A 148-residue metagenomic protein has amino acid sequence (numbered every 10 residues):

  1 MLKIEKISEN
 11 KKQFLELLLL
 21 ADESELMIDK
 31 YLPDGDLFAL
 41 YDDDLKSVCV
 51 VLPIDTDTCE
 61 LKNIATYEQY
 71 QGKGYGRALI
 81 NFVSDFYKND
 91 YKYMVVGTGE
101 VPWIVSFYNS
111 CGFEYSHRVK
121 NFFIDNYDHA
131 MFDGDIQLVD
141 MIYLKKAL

Functional and structural regions predicted by a protein language model:
M1-N10, I142, L148: Conserved N-terminal entry element of GNAT/NAT acetyltransferase domains
E5-N63, Y67-E68: Acetyl-CoA-dependent GNAT
G35-L37, L138-Y143: Short hydrophobic/aromatic beta-strand or adjacent loop that forms the aromatic wall/cage of a ligand/substrate-binding
D57, K92, E114: Short acidic/polar active-site loop segments enriched in Thr and Asp
Y70, G74-F82: Conserved acetyl-CoA pyrophosphate-binding loop and the N-cap/start of the following alpha-helix in GNAT-like
Y87-G99: Conserved GNAT acetyl-CoA-binding A-motif
V95-G97, N109, E114-D135: Conserved catalytic-core motifs of GNAT/GCN5-like acyltransferases
